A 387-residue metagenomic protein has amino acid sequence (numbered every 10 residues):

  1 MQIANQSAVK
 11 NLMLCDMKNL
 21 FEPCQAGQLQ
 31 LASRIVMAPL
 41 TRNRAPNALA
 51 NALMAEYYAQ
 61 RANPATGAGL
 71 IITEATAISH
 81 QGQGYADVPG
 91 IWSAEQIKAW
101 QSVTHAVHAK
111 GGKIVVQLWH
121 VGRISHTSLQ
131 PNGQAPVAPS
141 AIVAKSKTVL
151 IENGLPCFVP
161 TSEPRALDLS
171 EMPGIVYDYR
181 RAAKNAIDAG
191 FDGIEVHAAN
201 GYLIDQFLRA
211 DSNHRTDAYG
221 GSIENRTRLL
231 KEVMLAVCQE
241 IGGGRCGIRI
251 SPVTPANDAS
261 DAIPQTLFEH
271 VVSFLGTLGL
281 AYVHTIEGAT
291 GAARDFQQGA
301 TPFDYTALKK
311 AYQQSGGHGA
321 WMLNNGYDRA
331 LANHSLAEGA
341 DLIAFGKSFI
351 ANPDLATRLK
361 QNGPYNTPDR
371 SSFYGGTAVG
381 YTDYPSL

Functional and structural regions predicted by a protein language model:
Q2-I3, K10-L387: Flavin-dependent oxidoreductase catalytic cores
